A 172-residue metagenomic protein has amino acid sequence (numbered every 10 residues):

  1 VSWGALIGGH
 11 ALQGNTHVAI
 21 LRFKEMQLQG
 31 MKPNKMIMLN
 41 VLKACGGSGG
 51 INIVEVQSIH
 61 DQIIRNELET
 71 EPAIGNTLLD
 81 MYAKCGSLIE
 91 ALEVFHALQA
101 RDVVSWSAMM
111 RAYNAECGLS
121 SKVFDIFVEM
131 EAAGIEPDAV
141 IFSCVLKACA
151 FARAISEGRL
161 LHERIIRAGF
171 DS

Functional and structural regions predicted by a protein language model:
W3-G4, G8, A19, G30 (+10 more regions): Pentatricopeptide repeat
G14, I51, G86, C117-G118 (+1 more regions): Residue-level detector of the short coil/turn that links helix A to helix B within each tetratricopeptide repeat
N15, E25-G30, V128-G134: Core domains of intracellular innate-immunity/apoptotic signalosomes
C45-I53, N66, N76: Alpha-helical repeat/alpha-solenoid scaffolds of the HEAT/ARM/MIF4G superfamily and closely related elongated all-alpha
